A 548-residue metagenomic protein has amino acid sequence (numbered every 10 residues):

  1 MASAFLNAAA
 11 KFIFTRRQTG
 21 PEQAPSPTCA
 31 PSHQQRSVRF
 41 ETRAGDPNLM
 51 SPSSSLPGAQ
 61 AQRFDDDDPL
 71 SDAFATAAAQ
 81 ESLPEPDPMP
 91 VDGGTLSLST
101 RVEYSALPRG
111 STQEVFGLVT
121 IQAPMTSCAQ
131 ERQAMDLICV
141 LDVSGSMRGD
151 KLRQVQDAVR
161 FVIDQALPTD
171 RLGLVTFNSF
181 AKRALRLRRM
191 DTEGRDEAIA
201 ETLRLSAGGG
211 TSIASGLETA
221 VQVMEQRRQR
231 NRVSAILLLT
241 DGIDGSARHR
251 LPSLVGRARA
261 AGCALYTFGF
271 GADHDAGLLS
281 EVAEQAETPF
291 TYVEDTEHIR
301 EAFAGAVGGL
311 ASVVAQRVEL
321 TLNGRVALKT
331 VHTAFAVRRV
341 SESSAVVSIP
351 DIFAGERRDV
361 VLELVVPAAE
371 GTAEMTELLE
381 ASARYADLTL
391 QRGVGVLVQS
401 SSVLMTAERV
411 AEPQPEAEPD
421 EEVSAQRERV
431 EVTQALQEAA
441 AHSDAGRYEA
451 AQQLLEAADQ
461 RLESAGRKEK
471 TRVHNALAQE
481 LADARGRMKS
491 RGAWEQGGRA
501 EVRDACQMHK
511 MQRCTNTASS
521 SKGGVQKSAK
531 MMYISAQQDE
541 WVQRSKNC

Functional and structural regions predicted by a protein language model:
A2, A9, R101, P108-Q316 (+1 more regions): Exposed acidic/Ser/Thr-rich ligand/metal-binding surfaces
A2-T126: Acidic/polar low-complexity segments with low predicted structural confidence
L6, F40, E319-E342: A surface/secretory-pathway sequence property marking extracellular, secreted, or lumenal proteins enriched
K11, Q34, V366-C548: Long, acidic serine/threonine- and proline-rich intrinsically disordered regions
L98, V115-G117, L137, V318-L320 (+3 more regions): Hydrophobic residues positioned within well-ordered beta-strands of beta-sheet architectures
A184-R186, D359, E374-E380: Local beta-strand/beta-hairpin segments that build beta-sheet-rich folds
T333-R357: Extracellular adhesion/glycan-binding regions together with long Ser/Thr- and acidic-residue-rich low-complexity tracts
F353-T372: Low-complexity, intrinsically disordered segments enriched in Ser/Thr together with acidic residues
